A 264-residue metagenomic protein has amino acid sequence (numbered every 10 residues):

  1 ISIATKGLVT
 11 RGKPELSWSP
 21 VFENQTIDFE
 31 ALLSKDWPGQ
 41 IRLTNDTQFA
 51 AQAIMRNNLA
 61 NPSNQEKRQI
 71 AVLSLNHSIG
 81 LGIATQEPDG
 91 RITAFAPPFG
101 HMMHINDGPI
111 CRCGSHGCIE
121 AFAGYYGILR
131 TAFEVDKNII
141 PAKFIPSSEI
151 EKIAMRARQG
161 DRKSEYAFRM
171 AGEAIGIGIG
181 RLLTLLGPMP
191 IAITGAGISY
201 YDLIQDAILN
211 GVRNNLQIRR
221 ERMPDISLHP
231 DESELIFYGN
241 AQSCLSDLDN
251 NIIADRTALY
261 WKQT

Functional and structural regions predicted by a protein language model:
I1-K6, L75, I193-G197: Glycine-rich beta-strand-to-loop/alpha-helix junction loops that act as flexible
I1-Q69, L203-N214: Glycine-rich phosphate-binding loop and adjoining helix at the ATP-binding site of ATP-dependent phosphoryl-transfer
G7-R11, Q48-A51, I79-L81, D89-G90 (+2 more regions): Short, active-site-adjacent cap segments at secondary-structure transitions
K35, N57-E66, S115, I119-T264: ATP-binding/phosphotransfer module of carbohydrate and carboxylate kinases, centering on a glycine-rich
R42, R112, A192: Conserved beta-strand segments that form the floor/walls of ligand-binding pockets within enzyme and binding domains
N61-A123: Glycine-rich phosphate-binding loop of actin/hexokinase-like ATP-binding domains
